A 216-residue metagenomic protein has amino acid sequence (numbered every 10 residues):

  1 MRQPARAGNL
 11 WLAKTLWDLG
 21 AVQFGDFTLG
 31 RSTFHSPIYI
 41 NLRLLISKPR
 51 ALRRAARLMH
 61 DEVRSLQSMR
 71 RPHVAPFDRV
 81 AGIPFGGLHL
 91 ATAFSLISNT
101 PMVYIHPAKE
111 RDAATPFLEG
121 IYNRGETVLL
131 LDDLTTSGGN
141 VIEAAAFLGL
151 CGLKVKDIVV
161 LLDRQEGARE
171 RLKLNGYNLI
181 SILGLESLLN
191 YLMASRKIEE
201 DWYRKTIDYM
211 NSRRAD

Functional and structural regions predicted by a protein language model:
M1-L131, G139-D216: PRPP-associated nucleotide enzymes
